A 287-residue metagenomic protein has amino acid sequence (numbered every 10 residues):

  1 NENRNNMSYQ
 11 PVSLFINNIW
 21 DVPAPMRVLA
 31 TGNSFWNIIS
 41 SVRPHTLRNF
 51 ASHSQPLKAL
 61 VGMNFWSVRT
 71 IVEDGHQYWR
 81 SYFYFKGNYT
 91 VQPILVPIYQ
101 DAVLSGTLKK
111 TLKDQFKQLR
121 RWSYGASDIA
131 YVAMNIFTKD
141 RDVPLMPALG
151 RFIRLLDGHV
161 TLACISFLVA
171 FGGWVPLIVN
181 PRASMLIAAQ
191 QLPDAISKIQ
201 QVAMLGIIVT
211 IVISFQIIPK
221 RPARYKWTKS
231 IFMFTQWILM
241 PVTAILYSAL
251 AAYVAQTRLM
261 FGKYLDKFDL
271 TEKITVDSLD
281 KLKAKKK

Functional and structural regions predicted by a protein language model:
N1-S127: Internal catalytic domains of large membrane-associated glycosyltransferases
M7, I136-D140, K263: Short, glycine/acidic-rich hinge or "gate" loops at secondary-structure transitions that mediate conformational
D21, N49, P97-Q100, L177-A188 (+1 more regions): Short, highly charged low-complexity linear segments
Y82-T161, G172-L186, A244: C-terminal catalytic/acceptor-binding lobe
G106-K109, I136-P144, P219-F232, I274: Juxtamembrane inter-helical linkers in multi-pass membrane proteins
K109-D114, Q118-M134, F232-L282: Membrane-proximal soluble regions of multi-pass membrane proteins
I153-F261: Membrane-embedded multi-pass helical conduit in multi-pass membrane proteins, especially envelope-biosynthetic
K286-K287: Membrane-proximal intrinsically disordered regions of secretory-pathway and membrane-system proteins
